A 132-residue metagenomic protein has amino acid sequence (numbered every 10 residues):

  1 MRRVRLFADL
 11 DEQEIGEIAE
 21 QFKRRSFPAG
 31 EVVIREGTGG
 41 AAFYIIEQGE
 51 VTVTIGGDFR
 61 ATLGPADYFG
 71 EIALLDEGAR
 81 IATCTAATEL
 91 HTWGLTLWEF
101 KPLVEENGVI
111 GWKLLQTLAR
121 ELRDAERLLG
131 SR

Functional and structural regions predicted by a protein language model:
M1-G56, L63: Regulatory nucleotide-sensing modules
V53-T54, Q116, R120: Compositionally biased, intrinsically disordered low-complexity regions
F59-Q116, R123: Cyclic-nucleotide recognition modules
G130-R132: Signal-transducing coiled-coil/dimerization helices and immediately adjacent hinge/linker segments that couple sensory
